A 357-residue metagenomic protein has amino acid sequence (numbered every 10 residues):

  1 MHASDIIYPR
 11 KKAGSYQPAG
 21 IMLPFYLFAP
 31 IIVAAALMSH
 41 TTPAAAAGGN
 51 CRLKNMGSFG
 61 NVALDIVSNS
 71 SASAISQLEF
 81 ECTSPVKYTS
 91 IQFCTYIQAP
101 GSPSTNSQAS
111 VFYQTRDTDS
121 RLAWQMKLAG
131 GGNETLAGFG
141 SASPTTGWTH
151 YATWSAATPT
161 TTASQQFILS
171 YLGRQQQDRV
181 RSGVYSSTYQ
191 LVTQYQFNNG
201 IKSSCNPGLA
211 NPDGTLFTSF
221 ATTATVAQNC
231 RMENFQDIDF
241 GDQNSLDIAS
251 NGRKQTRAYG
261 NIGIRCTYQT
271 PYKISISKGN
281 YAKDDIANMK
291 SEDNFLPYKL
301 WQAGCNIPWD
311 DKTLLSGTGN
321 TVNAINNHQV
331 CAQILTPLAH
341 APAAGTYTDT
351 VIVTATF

Functional and structural regions predicted by a protein language model:
M1-P24: N-terminal secretory signal peptides that target proteins for export/translocation
A29, S39-P43: N-terminal signal peptide c-region/cleavage motif recognized by signal peptidases
V33-A34, A44: Cleavable N-terminal signal peptides
A44-Q114, G173-K290, N320-F357: N-terminal small/polar-rich segments of proteins
V67-S68, A152-S164, G317-N326: Short proline/glycine- and polar residue-rich coil/turn motifs
T105-T160: A surface-exposed loop-and-adjacent beta-strand signature within N-terminal beta-sandwich domains that mediate ligand
T149-V180, V330-Q333: Low-complexity, intrinsically disordered segments enriched in Ser/Thr together with acidic residues
N294-W309, L314: Outer membrane beta-barrel transmembrane domains
